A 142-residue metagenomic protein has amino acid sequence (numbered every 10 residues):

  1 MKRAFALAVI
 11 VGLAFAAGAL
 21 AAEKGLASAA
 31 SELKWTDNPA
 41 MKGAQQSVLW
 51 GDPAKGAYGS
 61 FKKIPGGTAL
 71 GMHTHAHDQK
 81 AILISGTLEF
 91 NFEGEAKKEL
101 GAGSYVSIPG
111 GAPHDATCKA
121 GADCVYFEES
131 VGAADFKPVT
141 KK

Functional and structural regions predicted by a protein language model:
M1-A8: Bacterial N-terminal signal peptides that target proteins for export
A8-A16: Bacterial N-terminal signal peptides
A19-Y58, K141-K142: A short, N-terminal "cap"/entry segment at the start of jelly-roll beta-barrel domains of the cupin/DSBH fold
Y58-H75, P109-G111: Conserved short histidine dyad/triad with adjacent acidic residue
P65-T68, H75-G94: Glycine- and acidic-residue-biased ligand/ion/polar-headgroup-sensing regions
L70-M72, F90-N91, P113-A120: Short beta-strand His + acidic residue motifs that chelate non-heme Fe in jelly-roll/DSBH and cupin folds
G94-G111: Short acidic-glycine-tyrosine-enriched beta hairpin
G110-A134: Ligand-binding loop in jelly-roll beta-barrel domains
